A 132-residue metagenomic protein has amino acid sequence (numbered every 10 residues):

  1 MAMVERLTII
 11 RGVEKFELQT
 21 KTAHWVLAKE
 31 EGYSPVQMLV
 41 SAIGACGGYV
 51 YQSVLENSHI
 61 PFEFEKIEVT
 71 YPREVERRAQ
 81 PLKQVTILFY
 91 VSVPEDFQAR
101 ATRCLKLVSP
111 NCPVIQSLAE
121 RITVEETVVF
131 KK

Functional and structural regions predicted by a protein language model:
M1-S41, Q52-K132: Extended beta-strand/beta-hairpin segments
I43-G47: Alpha-helical metal-binding/catalytic segments enriched in His/Glu/Asp
